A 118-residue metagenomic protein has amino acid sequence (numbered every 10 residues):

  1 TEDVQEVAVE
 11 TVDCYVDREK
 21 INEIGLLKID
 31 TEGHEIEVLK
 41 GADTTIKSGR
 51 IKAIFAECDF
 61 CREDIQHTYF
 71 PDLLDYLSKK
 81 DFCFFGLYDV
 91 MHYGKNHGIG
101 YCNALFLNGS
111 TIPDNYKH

Functional and structural regions predicted by a protein language model:
T1-E10, C14, R18-E19: Glycine-rich adenosyl-binding loop in Rossmann-like folds that engage adenosine-containing cofactors
Y15-H118: Conserved acidic-Pro-Pro-aromatic motif
